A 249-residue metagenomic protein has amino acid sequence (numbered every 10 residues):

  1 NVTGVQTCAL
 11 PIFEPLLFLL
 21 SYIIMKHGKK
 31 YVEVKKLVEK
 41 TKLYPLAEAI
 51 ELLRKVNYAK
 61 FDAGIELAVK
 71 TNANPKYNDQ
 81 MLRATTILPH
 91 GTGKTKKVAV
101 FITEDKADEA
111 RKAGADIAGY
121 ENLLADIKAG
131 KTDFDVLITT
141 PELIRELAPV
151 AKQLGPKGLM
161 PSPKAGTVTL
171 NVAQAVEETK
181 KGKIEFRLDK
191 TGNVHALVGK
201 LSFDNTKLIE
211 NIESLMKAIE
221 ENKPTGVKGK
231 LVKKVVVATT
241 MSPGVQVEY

Functional and structural regions predicted by a protein language model:
N1-I12: Single conserved hydrophobic/aromatic residue that forms the stacking wall/gate of nucleotide- or nucleobase-binding
M25-E39: Generic N-terminal amphipathic, Lys/Arg-enriched alpha-helix
A47-K106: Translation machinery proteins
A49, A110, G155, V237: Residue-level signature of catalytic and energy-coupling elements of molecular machines, predominantly ATP/GTP-dependent
F61-I65, N222-K234: Flexible, glycine/charged-enriched surface loops at secondary-structure junctions
T71, I102, T140, V198-K200 (+2 more regions): Flexible glycine-/small-residue-rich
H90-K128: Glycine-rich active-site/cofactor-binding loop and its immediate structural neighborhood
A115-I219: Long, charge-patterned amphipathic alpha-helical coiled-coil/hairpin "stalk" segments used as oligomerization
